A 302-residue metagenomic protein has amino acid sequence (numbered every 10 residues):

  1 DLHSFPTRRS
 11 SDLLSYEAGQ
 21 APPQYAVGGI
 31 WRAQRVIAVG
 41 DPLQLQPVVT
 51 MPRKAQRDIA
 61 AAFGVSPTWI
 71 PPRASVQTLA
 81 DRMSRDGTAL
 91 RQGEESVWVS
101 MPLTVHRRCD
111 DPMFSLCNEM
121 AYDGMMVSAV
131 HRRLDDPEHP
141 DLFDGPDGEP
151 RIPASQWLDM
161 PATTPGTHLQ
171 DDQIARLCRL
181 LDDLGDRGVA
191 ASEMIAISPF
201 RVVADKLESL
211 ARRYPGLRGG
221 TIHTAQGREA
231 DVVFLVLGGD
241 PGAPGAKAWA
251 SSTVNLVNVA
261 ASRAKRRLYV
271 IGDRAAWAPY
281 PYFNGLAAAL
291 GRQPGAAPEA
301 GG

Functional and structural regions predicted by a protein language model:
D1-R9: Single conserved hydrophobic/aromatic residue that forms the stacking wall/gate of nucleotide- or nucleobase-binding
R8-Y122, G291: ASCE P-loop NTPase helicase motor core
R9, R32-A33, P153, R213-P215 (+1 more regions): Short, structured coil segments at secondary-structure junctions
G19-Q20, P42-Q46, P52-K54, R107-D110 (+5 more regions): Conserved nucleotide-binding/hydrolysis micro-motifs of P-loop NTPases
V36-G40, F234, R267-I271: Short hydrophobic alpha-helical runs that function as membrane-insertion/retention elements
P52-M101, A211, G242-G302: Helicase C-terminal subdomain and adjacent C-terminal extension
G124-S209: Conserved helicase/translocase motor-coupling segment
D183, R187-S262, R274-P279, P294-A297: Conserved helicase C-terminal RecA-like lobe
